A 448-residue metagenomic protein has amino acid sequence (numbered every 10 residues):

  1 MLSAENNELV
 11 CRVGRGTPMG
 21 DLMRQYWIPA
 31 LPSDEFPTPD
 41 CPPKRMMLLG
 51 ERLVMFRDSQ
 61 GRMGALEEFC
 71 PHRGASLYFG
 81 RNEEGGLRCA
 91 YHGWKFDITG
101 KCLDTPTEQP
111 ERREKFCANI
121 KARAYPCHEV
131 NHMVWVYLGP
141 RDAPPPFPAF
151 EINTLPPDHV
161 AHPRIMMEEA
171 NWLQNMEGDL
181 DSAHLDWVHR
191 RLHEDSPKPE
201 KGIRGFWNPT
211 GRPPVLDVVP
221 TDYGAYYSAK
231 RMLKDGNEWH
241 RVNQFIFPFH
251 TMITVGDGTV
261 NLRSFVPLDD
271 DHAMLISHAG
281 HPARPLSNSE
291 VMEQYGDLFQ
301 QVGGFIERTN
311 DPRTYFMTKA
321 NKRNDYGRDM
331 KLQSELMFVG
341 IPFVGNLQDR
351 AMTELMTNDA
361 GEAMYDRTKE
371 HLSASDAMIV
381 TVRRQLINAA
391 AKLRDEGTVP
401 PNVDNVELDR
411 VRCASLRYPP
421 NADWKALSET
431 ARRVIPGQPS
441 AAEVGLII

Functional and structural regions predicted by a protein language model:
M1-E83, R113-G139, A143: N-terminal pre-ligand scaffold of iron-sulfur
P37-T38, R62, W135, R141-I448: C-terminal catalytic domain of Rieske-type non-heme iron oxygenases
F56, L66, A90, T105 (+3 more regions): Beta-strand residues in well-ordered beta-sheet regions across diverse protein folds
P71, L87-A90, L103, H128: Cys/His/Pro-rich metal-binding microdomains
H72, H92, H184: Histidine-centered divalent metal-coordination motifs
R81-G86, G100-D104: Short cysteine/histidine-rich zinc-coordinating motifs and their immediately flanking basic loops
Y91-C102, Y125: Hydrophobic or amphipathic alpha-helical targeting/insertion segments
G100-C117: Glycine-rich loop(s) and the adjacent beta-strand/alpha-helix scaffold that form part
